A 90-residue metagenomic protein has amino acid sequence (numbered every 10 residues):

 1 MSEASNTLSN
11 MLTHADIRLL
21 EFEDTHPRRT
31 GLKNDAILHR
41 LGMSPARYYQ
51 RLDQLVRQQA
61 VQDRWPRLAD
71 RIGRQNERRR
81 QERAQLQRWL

Functional and structural regions predicted by a protein language model:
M1-A4, L90: Intrinsic-disorder signal
E3-R18: Short, Lys/Arg-enriched anionic-surface-contact patches
R18-R74: Amphipathic, hydrophobic secondary-structure cores in small proteins
R67-L90: Intrinsically disordered, low-complexity basic tails/linkers immediately adjacent to helix-turn-helix/homeobox/MYB/SANT
